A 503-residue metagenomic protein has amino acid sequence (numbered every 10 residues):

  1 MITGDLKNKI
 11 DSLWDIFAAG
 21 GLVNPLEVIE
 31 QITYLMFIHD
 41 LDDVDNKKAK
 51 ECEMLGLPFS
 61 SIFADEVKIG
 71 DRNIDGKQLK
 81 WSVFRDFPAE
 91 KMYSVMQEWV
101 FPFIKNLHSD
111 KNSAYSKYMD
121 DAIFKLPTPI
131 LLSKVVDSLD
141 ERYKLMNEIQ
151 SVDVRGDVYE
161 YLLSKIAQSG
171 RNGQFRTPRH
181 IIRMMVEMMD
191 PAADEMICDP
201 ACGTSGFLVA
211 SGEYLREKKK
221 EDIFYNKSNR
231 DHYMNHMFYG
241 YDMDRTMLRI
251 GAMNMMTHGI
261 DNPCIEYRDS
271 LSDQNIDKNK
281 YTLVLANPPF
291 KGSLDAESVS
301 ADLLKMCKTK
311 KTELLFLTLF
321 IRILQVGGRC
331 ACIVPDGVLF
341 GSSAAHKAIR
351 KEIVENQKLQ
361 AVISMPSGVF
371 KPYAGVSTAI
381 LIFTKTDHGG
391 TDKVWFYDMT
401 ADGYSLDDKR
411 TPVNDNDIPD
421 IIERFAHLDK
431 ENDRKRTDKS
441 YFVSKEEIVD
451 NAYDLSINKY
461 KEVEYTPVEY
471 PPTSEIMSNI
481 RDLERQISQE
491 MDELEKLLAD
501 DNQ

Functional and structural regions predicted by a protein language model:
M1-A193, C264-N275, S364-G368, T391-S405 (+1 more regions): Non-catalytic, mostly N-terminal accessory regions of nucleic-acid modification and defense proteins
V28, I32, M243-I250, I265 (+1 more regions): Conserved Class I SAM-dependent methyltransferase catalytic core
D42, T204, R245, S272 (+5 more regions): Conserved nucleotide-binding/hydrolysis micro-motifs of P-loop NTPases
N172-A286, K291-D295, D302, K310 (+4 more regions): Conserved S-adenosyl-L-methionine
H236-Y239, R268, V299-K305, M365-P366 (+1 more regions): Short beta-alpha connecting loops at secondary-structure transitions that line or flank enzyme active sites
A301-L303, D417, E469: Sequence-specific dsDNA recognition surfaces
K358-L359, K371-I421: C-terminal, active-site-flanking charged/polar segments
